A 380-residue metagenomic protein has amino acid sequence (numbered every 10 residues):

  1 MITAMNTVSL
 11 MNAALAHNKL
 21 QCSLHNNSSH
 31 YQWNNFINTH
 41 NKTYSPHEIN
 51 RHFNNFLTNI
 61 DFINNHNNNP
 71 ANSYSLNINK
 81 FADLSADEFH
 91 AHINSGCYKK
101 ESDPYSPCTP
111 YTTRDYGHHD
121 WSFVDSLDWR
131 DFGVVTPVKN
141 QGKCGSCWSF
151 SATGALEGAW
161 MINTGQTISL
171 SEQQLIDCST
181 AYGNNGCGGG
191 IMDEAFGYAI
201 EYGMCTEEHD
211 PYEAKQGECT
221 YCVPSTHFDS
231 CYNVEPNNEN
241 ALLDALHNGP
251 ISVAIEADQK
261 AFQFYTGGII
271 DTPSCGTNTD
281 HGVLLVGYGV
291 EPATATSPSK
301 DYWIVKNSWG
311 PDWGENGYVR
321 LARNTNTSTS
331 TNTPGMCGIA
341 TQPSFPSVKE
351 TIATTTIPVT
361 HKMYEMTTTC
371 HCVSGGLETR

Functional and structural regions predicted by a protein language model:
M1-M5: Classical eukaryotic N-terminal signal peptides for Sec-dependent ER targeting/secretion, especially the positively
T7-E365, C370-C372: Catalytic-core signature of thiol
G375-E378: Conserved short beta-strand entry motifs at the edges of extracellular cysteine-rich modules
